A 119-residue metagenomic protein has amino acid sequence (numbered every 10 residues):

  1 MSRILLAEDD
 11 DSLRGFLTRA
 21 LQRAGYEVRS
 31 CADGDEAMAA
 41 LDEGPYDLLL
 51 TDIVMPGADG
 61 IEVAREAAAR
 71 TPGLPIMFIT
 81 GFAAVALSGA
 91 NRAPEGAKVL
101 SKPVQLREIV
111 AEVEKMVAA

Functional and structural regions predicted by a protein language model:
E8: Conserved acidic carboxylate
S12-R23: Charged docking surfaces used in two-component/phosphorelay signaling
S30-L48, A69: Acidic, metal-coordinating helix/loop segments flanking the phosphotransfer/catalytic sites of two-component signaling
D33, D59-V63: Acidic catalytic/metal-coordinating carboxylates
D52: Active-site residues of response regulator receiver
M55: Receiver (REC) domain active-site loop signature in two-component systems and cognate sites in sensor histidine kinases
E62, F82-S101, R107-A111: Alpha4 helix (beta4-alpha4-beta5 surface) of REC/receiver domains from two-component response regulators
